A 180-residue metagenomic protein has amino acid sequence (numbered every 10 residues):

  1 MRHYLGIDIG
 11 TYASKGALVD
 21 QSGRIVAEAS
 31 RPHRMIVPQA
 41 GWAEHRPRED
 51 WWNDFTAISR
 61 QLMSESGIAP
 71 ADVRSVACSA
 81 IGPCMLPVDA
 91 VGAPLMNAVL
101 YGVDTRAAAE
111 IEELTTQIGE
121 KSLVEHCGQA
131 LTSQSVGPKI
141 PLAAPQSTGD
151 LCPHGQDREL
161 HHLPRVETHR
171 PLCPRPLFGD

Functional and structural regions predicted by a protein language model:
M1-N97, E125: N-terminal glycine/serine-rich phosphate-binding loop of ATP-dependent small-molecule kinases, especially carbohydrate
I9-T11, S22, V88, L123-D180: Gly/Ser/Thr-rich active-site cleft segment
K15, W51-I58, A107-E110, K139 (+2 more regions): General structural feature for long, well-ordered alpha-helical segments within catalytic domains of soluble enzymes
P32, Y101-G102, G179: A generic structural motif
I36, T115-G119, H169: A generic structural signal for secondary-structure junctions that act as hinges or helix/strand caps at the edges
T56, L86-P141, P145: Glycine-rich phosphate-binding loop and adjoining helix at the ATP-binding site of ATP-dependent phosphoryl-transfer
S64-I68, T116, P145, G149-C152: Secondary-structure boundary motif
R74, N97-A98, G149-H154: Short active-site oxyanion
